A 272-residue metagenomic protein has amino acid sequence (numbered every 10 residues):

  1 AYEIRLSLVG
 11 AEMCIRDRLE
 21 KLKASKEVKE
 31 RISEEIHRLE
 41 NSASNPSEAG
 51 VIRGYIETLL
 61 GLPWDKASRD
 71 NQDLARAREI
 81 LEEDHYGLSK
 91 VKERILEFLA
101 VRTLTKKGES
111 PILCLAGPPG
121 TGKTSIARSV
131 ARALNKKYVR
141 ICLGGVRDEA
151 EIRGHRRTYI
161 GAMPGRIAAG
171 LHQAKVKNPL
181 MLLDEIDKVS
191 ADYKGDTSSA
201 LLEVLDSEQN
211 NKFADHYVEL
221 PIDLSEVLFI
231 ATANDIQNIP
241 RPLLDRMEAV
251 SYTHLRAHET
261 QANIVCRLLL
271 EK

Functional and structural regions predicted by a protein language model:
A1-G10, H254, Q261-K272: Single conserved hydrophobic/aromatic residue that forms the stacking wall/gate of nucleotide- or nucleobase-binding
R5, A11-V101: Extended, charged alpha-helical coiled-coil/arm scaffolds that mediate oligomerization and mechanical coupling in large
T103-S110: Phosphate-binding P-loop
L113-I141: Walker A/P-loop
N135-A162: AAA+/P-loop NTPase substrate/partner-engagement loops
A174-N178, D196, F213-A231: AAA+/SF3 P-loop NTPase mechanochemical coupling elements
D187-P221: Conserved catalytic/switch belt of AAA+ P-loop NTPases
P242-Y252: A short helix-turn-beta junction within AAA+ P-loop NTPase domains corresponding to the substrate/partner-engaging
